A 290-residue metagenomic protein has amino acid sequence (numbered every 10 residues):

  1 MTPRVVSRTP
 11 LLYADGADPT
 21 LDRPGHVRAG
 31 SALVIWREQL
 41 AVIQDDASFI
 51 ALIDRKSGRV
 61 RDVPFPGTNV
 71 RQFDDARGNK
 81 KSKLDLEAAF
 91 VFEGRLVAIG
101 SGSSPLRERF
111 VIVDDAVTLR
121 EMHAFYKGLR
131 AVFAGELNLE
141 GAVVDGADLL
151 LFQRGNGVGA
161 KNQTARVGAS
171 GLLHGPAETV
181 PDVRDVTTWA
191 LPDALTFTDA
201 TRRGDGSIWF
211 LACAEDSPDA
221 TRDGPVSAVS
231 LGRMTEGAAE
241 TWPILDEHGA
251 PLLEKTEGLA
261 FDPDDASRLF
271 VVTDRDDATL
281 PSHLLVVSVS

Functional and structural regions predicted by a protein language model:
M1-S290: Sequence/structural signature of beta-propeller domains
